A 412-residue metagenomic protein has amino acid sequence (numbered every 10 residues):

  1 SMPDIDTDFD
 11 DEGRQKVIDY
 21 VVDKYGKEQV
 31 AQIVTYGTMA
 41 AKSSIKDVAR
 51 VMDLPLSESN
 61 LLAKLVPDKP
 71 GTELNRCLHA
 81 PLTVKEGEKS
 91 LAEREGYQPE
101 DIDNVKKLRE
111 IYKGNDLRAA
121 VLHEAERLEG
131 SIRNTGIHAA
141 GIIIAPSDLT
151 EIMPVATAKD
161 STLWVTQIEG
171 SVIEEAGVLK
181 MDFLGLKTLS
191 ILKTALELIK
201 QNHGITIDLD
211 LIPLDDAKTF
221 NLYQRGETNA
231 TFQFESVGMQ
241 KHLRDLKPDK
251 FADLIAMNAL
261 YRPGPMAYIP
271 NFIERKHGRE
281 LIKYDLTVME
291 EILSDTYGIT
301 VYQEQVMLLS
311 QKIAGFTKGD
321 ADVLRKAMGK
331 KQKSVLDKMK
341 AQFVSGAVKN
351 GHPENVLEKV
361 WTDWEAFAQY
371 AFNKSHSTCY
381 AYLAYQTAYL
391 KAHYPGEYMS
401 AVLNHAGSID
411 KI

Functional and structural regions predicted by a protein language model:
S1-I412: Noncatalytic, beta-rich nucleic-acid-contacting surfaces in large DNA/RNA-processing enzymes
